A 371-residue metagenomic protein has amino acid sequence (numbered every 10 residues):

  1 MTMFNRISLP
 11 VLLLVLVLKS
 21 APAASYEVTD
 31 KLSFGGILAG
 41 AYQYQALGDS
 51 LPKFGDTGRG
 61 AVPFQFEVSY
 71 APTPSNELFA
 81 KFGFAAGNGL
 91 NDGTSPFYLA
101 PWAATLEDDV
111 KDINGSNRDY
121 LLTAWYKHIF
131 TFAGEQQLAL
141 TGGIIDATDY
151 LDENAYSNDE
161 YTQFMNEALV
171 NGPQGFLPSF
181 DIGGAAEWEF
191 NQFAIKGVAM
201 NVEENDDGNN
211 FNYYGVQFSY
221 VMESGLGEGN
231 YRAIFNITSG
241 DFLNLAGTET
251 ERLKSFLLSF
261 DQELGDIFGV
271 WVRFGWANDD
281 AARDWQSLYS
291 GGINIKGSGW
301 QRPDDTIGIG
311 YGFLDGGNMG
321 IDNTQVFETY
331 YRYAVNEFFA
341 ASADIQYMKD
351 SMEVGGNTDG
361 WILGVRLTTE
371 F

Functional and structural regions predicted by a protein language model:
A24-K53, Q163, I307, A343: Transmembrane beta-strand segments of Gram-negative outer membrane beta-barrel proteins
Y26-E27, S69-P72, H128-F130, E187-F190 (+7 more regions): Residue-level signature of outer-membrane beta-barrel architecture
L32, S75-L78, G134-L138, Q192-G197 (+4 more regions): Repeated loop/turn-to-beta-strand initiation elements of outer-membrane beta-barrel proteins
G36-Y42, A80-F84, L140-I144, G197-N201 (+8 more regions): Transmembrane beta-barrel strands of outer-membrane/channel proteins
Y44-V62, Y70-A124, E135, D207-N210 (+1 more regions): Surface-exposed loop and membrane-interface regions of Gram-negative outer-membrane beta-barrel proteins
D56-F64, N117-L122, P178-I182, N210-Y214 (+4 more regions): Residues that define the transmembrane beta-barrel architecture of outer-membrane proteins
G93-W125, F132-Q217: Surface-exposed coil loops of outer-membrane beta-barrel proteins
I293, F339, D359-F371: Outer-membrane beta-barrel "beta-signal"
